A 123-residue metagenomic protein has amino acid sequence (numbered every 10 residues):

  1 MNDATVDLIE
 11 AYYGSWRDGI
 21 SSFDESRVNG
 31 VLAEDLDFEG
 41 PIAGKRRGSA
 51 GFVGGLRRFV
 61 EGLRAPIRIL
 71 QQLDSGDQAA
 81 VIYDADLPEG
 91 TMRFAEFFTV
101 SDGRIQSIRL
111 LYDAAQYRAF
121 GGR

Functional and structural regions predicted by a protein language model:
M1-G30, E34, A119: Short, low-complexity N-terminal intrinsically disordered segments enriched in polar/charged residues
M1-N2, F38, Y83: Short, charged low-complexity linear motifs
M1-V6, A33, K45, S49 (+4 more regions): Secondary-structure boundary/capping motif
I9, Y13-W16, L32, F52 (+3 more regions): Hydrophobic alpha-helical core bundles mediating ligand binding, dimerization, or RNAP-core interactions
Y12, D24-V28, L36, F52 (+3 more regions): Hydrophobic pocket/interface hotspot
E25-S75: A solvent-exposed, acidic/Ser-Thr-rich amphipathic alpha-helical stretch
R57-R123: A beta-strand edge to alpha-helix "cap/lid" segment located at domain peripheries
